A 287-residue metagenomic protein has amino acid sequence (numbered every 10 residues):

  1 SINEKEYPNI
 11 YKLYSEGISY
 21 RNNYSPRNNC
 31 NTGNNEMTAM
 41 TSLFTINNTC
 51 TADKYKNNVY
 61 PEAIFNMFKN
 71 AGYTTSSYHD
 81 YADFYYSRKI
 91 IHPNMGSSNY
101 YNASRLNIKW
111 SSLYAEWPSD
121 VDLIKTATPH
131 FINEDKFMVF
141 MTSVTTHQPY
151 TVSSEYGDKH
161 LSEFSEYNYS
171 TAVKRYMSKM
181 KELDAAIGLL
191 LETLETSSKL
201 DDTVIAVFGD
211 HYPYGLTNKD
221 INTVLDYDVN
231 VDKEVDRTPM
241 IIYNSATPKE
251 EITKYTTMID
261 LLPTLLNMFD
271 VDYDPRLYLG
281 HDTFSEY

Functional and structural regions predicted by a protein language model:
S1-Y287: Solvent-exposed soluble domains appended to multi-pass membrane proteins
